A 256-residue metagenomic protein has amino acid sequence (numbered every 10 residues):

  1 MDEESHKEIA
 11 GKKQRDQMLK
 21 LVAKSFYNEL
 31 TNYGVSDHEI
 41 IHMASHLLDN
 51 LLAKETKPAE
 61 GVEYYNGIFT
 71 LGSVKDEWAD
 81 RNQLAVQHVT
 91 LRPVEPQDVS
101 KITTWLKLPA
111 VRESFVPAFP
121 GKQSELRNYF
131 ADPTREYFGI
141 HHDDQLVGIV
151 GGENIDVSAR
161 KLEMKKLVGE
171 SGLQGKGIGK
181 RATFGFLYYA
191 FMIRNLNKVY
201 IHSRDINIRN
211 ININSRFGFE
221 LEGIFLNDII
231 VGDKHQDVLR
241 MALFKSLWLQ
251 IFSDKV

Functional and structural regions predicted by a protein language model:
D2-E29: N-terminal acidic leader/helix
D2-E3, Q14, N32-V35, H46 (+1 more regions): Long, contiguous binding/interaction regions
E4, K57-E77: Long, compositionally biased
V35-Y65: Short, charge-rich amphipathic interface segments used for partner binding and complex assembly
A44, I102-L106, L126, M164: Hydrophobic alpha-helical core bundles mediating ligand binding, dimerization, or RNAP-core interactions
F69-H88, V94, V99, Y137 (+1 more regions): Acyl-donor (CoA/ACP) binding surface of acyl/acetyltransferases
A85, P93, T104-A118: Helix-loop element at the rim of GNAT/NAT acetyltransferase active sites that forms part of the acceptor-substrate
A118-Y137, H142: Active-site rim helix/loop that mediates acceptor-substrate recognition in acyltransferases
